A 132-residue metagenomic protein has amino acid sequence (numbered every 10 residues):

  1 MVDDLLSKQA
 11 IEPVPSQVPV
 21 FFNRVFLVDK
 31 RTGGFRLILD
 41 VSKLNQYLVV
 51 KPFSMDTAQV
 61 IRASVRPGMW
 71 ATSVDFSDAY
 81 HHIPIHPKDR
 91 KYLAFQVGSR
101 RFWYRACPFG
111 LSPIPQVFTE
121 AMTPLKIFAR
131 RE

Functional and structural regions predicted by a protein language model:
M1-E132: Retroelement reverse transcriptase polymerase core
